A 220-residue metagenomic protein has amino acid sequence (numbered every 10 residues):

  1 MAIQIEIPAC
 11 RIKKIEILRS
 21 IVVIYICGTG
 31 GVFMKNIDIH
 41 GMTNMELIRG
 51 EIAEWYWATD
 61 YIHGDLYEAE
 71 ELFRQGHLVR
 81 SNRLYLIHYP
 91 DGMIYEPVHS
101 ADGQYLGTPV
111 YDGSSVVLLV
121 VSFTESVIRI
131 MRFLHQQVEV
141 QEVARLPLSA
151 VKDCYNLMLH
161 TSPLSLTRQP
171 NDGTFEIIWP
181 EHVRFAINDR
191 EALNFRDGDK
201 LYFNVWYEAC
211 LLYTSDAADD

Functional and structural regions predicted by a protein language model:
C10-F33: Short, Lys/Arg-enriched N-terminal segments with co-localized hydrophobic residues within the first ~10-30 amino acids
K35-D38, M93-H99, E139-P147, V183-I187: A short beta-strand motif characteristic of beta-propeller blades
G41-A53, A101-D112, L148-H160, I187-K200: Repeated scaffold domains used in trafficking and secretory/extracellular systems, primarily beta-propellers
E51-H77, S114-V121, N156-P170, G198-L212: Short beta-strand elements that form the blades of beta-propeller/WD-repeat-like and other beta-sheet-rich scaffold
V79-Y89, M131-Q136, S215: Beta-propeller blade signature
I87-G113, V117-V120: A broadly used, surface-exposed interaction patch
V121, I130-N171: Surface-exposed beta-loop interaction hotspot
Y213-D220: Conserved small/polar residues in nucleotide/adenosyl-binding loops
